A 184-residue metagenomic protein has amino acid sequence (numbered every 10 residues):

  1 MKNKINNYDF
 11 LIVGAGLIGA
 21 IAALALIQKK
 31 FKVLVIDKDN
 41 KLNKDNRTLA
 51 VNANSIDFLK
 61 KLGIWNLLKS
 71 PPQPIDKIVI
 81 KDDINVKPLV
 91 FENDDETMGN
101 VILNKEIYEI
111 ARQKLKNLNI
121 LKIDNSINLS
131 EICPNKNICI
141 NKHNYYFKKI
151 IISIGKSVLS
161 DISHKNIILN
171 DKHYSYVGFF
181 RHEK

Functional and structural regions predicted by a protein language model:
K2-I18, L34: Beta1/beta-strand and adjacent pyrophosphate-binding region of the FAD-binding site in flavoprotein oxidoreductases
L11-V13, L24-R47: Glycine-rich FAD pyrophosphate-binding loop
G14, D37, D82, I152-I154 (+1 more regions): Short beta-strand/turn micro-motifs composed of small residues that flank or help shape donor/cofactor-binding pockets
I18, K41, S157: Conserved Rossmann-like nucleotide-cofactor binding loop
A20-I21, N54: Short alpha-helical segment within the catalytic ATP-binding CA
D45-D82: N-terminal FAD cofactor-binding segment of flavoenzymes
D57, P72-P74, V79-I162, K172-Y176: Conserved N-terminal helical subregion
Y174-K184: Flavin-dependent oxidoreductases
